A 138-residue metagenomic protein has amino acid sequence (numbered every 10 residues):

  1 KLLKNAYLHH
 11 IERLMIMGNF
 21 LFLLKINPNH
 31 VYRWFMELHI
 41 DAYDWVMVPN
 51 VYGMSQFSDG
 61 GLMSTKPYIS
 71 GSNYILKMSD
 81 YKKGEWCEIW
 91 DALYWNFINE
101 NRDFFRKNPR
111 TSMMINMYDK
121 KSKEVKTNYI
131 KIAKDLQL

Functional and structural regions predicted by a protein language model:
K1-L138: C-terminal catalytic domain of photolyase/cryptochrome flavoproteins, centering on the FAD-binding pocket
